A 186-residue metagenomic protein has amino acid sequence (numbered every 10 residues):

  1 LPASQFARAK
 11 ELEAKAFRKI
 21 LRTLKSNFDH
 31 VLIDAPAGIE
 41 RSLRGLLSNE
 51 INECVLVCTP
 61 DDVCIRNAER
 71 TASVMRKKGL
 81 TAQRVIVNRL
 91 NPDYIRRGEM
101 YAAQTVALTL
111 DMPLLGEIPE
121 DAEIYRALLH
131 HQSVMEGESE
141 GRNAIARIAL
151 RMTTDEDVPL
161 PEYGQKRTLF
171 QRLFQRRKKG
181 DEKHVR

Functional and structural regions predicted by a protein language model:
L1-K10, F28, E40, E99 (+2 more regions): Proteins with a high burden of low-complexity, intrinsically disordered sequence enriched in S/T/G/P/A and R, requiring
L1-S26, R126-H130, V134-M135: P-loop/Walker-type NTP enzyme "switch/lid" segment
K15-S26, H30-E120, R126: Conserved catalytic-core segment of NTP-binding enzymes
K77-R186: C-terminal lobe/tail of nucleotide-utilizing enzymes
